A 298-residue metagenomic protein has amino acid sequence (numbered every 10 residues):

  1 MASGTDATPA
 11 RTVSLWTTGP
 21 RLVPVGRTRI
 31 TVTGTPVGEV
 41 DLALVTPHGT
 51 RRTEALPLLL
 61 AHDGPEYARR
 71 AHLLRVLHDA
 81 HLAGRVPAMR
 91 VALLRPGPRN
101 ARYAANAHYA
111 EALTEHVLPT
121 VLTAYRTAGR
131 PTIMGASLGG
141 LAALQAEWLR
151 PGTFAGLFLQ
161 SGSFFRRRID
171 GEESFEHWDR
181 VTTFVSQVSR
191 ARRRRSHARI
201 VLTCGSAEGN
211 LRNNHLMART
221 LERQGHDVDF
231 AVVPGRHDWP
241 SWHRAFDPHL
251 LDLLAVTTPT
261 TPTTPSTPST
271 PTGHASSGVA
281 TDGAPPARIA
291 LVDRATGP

Functional and structural regions predicted by a protein language model:
M1-P262, G283, A287-P298: Non-catalytic cap/lid and distal C-terminal segments of serine-dependent acyl enzymes
T258-S276: Compositionally biased, intrinsically disordered low-complexity segments enriched for polar/charged residues
A275, V279-A284: Acidic, Ala/Val/Gly-enriched low-complexity intrinsically disordered segments
